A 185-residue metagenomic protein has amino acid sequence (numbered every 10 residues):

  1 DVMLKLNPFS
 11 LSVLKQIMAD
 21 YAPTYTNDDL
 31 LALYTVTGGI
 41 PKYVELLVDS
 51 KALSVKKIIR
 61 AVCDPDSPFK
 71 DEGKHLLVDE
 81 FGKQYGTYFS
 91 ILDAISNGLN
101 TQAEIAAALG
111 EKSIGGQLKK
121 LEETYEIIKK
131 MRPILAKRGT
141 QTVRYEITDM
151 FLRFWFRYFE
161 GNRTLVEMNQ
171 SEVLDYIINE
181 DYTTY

Functional and structural regions predicted by a protein language model:
M3-D29: Conserved small helical "lid"/interfacial subdomain of P-loop NTPases
K15-M18, Y34, L118: A generic alpha-helix structural signal
Y21-A22, T37, L109: A broad structural signal for alpha-helix termini and local helix breaks/kinks
D28-V44: A short helix-loop-helix "switch/interaction" segment in the helical subdomain of ASCE P-loop NTPases
K42-Y185: Accessory nucleic acid-recognition modules appended to NTPase machines
